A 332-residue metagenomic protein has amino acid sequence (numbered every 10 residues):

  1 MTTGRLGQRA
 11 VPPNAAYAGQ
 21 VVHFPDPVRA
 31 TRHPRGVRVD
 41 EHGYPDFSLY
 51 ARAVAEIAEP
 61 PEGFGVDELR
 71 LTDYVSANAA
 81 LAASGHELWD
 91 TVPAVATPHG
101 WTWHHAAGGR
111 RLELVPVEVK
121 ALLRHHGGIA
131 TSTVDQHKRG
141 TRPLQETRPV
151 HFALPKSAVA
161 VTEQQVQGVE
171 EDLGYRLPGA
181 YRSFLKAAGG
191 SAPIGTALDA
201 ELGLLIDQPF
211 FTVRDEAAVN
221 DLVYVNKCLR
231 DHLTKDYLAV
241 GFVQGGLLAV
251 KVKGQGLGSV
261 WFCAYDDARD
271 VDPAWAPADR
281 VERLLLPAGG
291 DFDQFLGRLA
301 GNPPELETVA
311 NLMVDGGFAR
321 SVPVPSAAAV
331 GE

Functional and structural regions predicted by a protein language model:
M1-T102, A106-R148: Nuclease and nuclease-like effector domains acting on nucleic acids or nucleotide cofactors
G63-G65, T141, G246-A249, D267-A276: Short, surface-exposed beta-strand/loop "edge" segments at domain boundaries and coil↔beta transitions
H104, A239, L247-K253: Short, surface-exposed beta-strand/loop micro-motifs that present aromatic residues
G109, V243, K253-Q255: A short, compositionally biased micro-patch
D135-K138, R142-E146, F292-E332: Acidic, proline/glycine-rich low-complexity IDRs
Q145-L247, V322-G331: A surface-exposed partner-binding patch
L248-A268: Conserved, surface-exposed functional patches that form binding/active-site neighborhoods
W261-R298: Compact, glycine/acidic-enriched structural inserts
